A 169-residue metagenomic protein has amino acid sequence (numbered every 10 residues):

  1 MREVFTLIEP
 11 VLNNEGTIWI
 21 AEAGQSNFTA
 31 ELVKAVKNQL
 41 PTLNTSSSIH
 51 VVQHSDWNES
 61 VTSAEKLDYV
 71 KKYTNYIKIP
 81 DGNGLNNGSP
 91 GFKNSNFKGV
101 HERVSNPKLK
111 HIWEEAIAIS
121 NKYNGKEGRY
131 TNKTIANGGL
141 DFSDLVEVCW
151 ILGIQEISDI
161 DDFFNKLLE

Functional and structural regions predicted by a protein language model:
M1-E169: N-terminal acidic, glycine/proline-rich low-complexity segments
